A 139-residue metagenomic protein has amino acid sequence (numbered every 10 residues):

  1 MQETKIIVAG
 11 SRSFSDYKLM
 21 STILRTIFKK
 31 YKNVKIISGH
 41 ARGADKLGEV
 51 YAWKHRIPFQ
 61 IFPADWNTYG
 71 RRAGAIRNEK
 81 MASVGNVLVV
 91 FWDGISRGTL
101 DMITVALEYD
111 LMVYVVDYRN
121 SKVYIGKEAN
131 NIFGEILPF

Functional and structural regions predicted by a protein language model:
Q2-I6, F14-I132: Acidic/glycine-enriched connector segments
L137-F139: Short acidic DE-rich linear segments
